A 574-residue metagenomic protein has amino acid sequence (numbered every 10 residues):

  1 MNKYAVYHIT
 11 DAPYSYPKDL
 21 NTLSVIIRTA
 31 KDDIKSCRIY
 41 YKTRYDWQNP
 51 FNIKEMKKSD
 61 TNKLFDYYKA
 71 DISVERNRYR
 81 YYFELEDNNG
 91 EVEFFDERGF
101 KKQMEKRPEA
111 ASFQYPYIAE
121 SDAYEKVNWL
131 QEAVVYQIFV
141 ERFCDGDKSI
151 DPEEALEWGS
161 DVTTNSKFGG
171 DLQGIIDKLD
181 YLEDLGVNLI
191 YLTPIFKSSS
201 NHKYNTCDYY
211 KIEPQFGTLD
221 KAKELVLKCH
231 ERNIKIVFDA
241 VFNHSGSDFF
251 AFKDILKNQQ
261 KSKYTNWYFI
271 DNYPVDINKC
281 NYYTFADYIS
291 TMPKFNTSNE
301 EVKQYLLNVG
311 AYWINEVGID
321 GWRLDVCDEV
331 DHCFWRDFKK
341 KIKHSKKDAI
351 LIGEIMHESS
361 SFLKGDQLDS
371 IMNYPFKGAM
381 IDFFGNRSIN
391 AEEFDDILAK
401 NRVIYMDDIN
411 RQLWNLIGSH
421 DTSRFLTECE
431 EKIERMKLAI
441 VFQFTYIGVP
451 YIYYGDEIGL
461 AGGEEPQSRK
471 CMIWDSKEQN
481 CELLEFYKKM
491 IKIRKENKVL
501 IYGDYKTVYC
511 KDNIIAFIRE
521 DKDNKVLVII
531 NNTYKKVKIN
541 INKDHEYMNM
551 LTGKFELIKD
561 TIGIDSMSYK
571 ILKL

Functional and structural regions predicted by a protein language model:
M1-V135, F139, P152-E153, S160-D161 (+5 more regions): Carbohydrate-interacting/catalytic domains
I27, I138, L182, L192 (+11 more regions): Conserved, mostly hydrophobic/aromatic
D33, G186, N205, V317-G318 (+2 more regions): Short loop/turn motifs at secondary-structure junctions
V134-Y136, I190-L192, I236-F238, W322 (+4 more regions): Hydrophobic faces of well-ordered beta-strands that scaffold small-molecule active sites in alpha/beta enzyme cores
F139-N188, I195-E316, F338-H344, S360-S361: Substrate-binding/active-site clefts of carbohydrate-active enzymes
E141, K364-S370, R411-E434, I440-Q479: Aromatic/acidic polysaccharide-binding cleft in carbohydrate-active enzymes
E141-C144, F196-S198, F242-N243, D328-E329 (+5 more regions): Short, solvent-exposed loop/turn segments at secondary-structure junctions
V226-I234, H244, F249-Q259, N315 (+5 more regions): Active-site-proximal helices and loops of the catalytic beta/alpha 8
